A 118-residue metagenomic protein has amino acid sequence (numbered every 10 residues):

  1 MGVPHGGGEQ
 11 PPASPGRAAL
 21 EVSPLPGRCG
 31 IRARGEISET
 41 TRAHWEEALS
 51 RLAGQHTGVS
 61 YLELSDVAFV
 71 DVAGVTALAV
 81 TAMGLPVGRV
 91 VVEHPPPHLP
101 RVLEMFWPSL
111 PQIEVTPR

Functional and structural regions predicted by a protein language model:
M1-R118: STAS-like cytosolic regulatory interaction modules
